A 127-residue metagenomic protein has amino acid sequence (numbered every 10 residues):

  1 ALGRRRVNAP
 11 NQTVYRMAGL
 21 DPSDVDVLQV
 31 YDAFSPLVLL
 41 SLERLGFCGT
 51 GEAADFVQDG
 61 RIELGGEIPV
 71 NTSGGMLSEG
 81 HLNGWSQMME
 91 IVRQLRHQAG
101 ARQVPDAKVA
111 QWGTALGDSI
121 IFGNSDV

Functional and structural regions predicted by a protein language model:
A1-V127: Claisen-condensing/thiolase-fold acyl-transfer catalytic domains that form or cleave C-C bonds in fatty acid
